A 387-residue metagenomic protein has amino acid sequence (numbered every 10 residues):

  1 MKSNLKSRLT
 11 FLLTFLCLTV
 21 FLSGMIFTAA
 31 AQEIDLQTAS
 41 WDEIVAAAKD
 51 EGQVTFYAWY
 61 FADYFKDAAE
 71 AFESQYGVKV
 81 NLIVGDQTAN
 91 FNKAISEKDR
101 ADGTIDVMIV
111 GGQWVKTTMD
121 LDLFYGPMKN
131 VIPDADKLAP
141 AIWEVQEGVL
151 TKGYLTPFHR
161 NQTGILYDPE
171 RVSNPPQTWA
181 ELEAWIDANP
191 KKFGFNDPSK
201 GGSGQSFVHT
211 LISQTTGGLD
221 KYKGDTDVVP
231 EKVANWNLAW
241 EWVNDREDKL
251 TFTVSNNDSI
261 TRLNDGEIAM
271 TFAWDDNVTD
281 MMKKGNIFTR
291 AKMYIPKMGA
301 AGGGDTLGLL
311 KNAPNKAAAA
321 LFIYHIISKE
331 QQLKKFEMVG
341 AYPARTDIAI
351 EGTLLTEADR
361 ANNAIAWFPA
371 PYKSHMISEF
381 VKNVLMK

Functional and structural regions predicted by a protein language model:
L13-M25: Bacterial N-terminal signal peptides
I34-Q37, T261, R360-K387: Conserved C-terminal helix/tail region of periplasmic/extracytoplasmic solute-binding proteins
T38-K49, T55, W59-K79, M281 (+1 more regions): Short, polar/charged alpha-helical segment
Y57-A69, N81-A89, G103-L250, S255-D258: Extracytoplasmic ligand-binding site segments that recognize negatively charged/polar headgroups
A68, V78, T178, L238-W242 (+2 more regions): Short amphipathic alpha-helical coupling segments at ligand-binding clamshell hinges and other catalytic/signaling
V115-T117, T271-T289: A ligand-binding cleft/hinge motif common to bilobed small-molecule-binding domains
N161, W242-N244, D275-D276, I287-G308: Periplasmic-binding protein-like
A300-F368: Mature extracytoplasmic/periplasmic domains
